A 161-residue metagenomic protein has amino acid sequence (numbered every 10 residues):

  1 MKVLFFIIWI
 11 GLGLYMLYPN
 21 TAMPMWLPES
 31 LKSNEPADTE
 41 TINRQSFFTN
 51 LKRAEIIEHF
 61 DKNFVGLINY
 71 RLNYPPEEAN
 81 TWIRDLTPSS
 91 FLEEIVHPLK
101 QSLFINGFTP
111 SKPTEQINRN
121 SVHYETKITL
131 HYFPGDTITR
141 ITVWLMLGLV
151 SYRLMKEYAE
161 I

Functional and structural regions predicted by a protein language model:
M1-R44, F48-I161: An acidic-aromatic pocket/loop used at catalytic or ligand-binding sites
